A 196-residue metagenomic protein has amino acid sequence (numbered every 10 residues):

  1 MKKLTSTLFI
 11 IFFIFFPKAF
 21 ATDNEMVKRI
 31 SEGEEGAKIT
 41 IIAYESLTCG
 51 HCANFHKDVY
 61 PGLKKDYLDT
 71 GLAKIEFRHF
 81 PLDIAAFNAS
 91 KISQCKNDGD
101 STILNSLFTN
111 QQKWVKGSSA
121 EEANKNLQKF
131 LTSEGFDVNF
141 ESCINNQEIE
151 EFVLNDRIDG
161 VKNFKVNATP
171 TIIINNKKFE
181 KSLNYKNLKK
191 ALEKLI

Functional and structural regions predicted by a protein language model:
K2-D83, F87, T132, I149-K162 (+1 more regions): Extracytoplasmic thiol/disulfide redox context detector
P81-A168, I173-K186, K190-I196: Cysteine-centric redox/oxidoreductase cores and disulfide-bonded domains
